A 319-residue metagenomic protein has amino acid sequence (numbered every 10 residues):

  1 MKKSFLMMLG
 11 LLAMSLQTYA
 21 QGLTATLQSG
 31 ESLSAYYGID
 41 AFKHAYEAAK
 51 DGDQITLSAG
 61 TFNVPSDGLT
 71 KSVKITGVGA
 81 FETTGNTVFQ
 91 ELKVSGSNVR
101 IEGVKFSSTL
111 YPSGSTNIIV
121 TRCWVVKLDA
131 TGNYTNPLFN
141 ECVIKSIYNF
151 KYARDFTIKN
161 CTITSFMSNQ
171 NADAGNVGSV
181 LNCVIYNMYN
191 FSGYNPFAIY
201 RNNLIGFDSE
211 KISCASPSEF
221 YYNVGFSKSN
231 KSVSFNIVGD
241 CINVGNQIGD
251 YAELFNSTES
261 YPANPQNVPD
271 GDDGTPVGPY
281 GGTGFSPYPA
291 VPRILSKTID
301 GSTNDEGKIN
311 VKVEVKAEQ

Functional and structural regions predicted by a protein language model:
M1-T24: Bacterial Sec-dependent N-terminal signal peptides
A25-N63: Acidic Gly/Asp/Thr-rich repetitive segments characteristic of extracellular carbohydrate-active and adhesion proteins
T56, T76, K93, R100-K105 (+5 more regions): Extracellular beta-strand solenoid repeats
G60-F62, G79-E82, G225-K231, D272-D273: Acidic glycine-/aspartate-rich tracts in secreted/extracellular proteins
T70, S107-P112, L128-T258: Predominantly extracellular beta-rich ligand-binding scaffolds that present long acidic/polar faces for carbohydrate
S72-G114, K127-L128: Right-handed parallel beta-helix/beta-spiral solenoid domain characteristic of secreted/periplasmic
G239-P289: C-terminal accessory segments
T275-I309, K316-E318: Short, compositionally biased P/S/T/A/G/V-rich stretches that sit at domain boundaries
